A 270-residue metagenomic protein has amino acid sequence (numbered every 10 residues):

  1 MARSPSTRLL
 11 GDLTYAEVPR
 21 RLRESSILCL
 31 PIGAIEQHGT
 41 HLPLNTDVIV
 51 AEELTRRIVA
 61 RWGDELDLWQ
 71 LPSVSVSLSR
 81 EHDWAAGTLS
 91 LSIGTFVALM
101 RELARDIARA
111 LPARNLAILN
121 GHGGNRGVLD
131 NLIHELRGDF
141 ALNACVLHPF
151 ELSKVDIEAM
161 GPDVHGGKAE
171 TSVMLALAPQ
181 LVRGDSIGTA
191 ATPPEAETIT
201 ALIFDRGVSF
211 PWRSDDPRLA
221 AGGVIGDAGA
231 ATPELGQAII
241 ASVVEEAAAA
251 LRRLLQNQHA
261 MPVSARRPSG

Functional and structural regions predicted by a protein language model:
M1-N115, G123-G270: Extended, histidine- and acidic-residue-enriched regions that form the cofactor-binding/catalytic faces
